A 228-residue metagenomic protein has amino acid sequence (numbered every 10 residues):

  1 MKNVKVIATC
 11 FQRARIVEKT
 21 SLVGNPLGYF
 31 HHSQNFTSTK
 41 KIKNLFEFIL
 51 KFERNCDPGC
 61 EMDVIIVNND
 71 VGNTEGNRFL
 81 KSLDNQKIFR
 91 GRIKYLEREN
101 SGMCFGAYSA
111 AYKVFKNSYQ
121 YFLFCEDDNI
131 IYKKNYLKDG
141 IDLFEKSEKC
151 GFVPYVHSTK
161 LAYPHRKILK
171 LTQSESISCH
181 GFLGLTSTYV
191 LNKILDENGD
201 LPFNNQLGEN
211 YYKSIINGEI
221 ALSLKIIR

Functional and structural regions predicted by a protein language model:
M1-M103, A110-Y121: N-terminal anchoring/stem segment of glycosyltransferases
I7, I65-I66, F122-F124, G151-V156 (+2 more regions): A structural signal for short, well-ordered beta-strand segments and their strand-loop junctions that often border
V17-T20, E75-F79, G106-S109, K133-K138 (+2 more regions): A short acidic (Asp/Glu
K40-K43, E47, F105-S109, K138 (+1 more regions): A structural signal for well-ordered alpha-helical segments within the folded catalytic domains of diverse enzymes
V67-G72, S101, D128-N129, V156-L161: Short beta-alpha junction loops
Y119-I130: Short beta-strand-to-loop acidic/aromatic patch adjacent to the donor-nucleotide binding site
I130-L224: Conserved catalytic core of nucleotide-sugar-dependent glycosyltransferases
